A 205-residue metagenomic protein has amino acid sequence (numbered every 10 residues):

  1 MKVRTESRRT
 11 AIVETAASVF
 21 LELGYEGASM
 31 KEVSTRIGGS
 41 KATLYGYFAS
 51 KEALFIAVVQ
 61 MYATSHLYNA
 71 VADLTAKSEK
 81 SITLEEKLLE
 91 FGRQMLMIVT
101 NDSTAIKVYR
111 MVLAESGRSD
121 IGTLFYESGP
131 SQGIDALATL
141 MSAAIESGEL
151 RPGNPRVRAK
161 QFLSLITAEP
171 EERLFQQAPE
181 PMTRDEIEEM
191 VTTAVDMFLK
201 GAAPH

Functional and structural regions predicted by a protein language model:
M1-S7, A70, H205: N-terminal intrinsically disordered/low-complexity leader segments
K2, E90, M97, D135 (+2 more regions): C-terminal peripheral helix-coil segments that are non-catalytic and often amphipathic
A11, T15, V19-A53, A57-M61: Helix-turn-helix
M61-T83, Q176-M182: Short, flexible, glycine-rich and Lys/Arg-enriched loop motifs at helix boundaries that contact anionic partners
A72-A105, P155-F162, E188: Hydrophobic alpha-helical connector segments
K77-S78, R93-T100, Y109-G117, F198-G201: Helix-loop "lid/cap" segments that line or gate small-molecule binding pockets
E86, T100, D120-E146, R156: Amphipathic alpha-helical packing segments from all-alpha helical-bundle domains
V99-L124, E171-Q176: Amphipathic alpha-helical segments used for helix-helix packing
